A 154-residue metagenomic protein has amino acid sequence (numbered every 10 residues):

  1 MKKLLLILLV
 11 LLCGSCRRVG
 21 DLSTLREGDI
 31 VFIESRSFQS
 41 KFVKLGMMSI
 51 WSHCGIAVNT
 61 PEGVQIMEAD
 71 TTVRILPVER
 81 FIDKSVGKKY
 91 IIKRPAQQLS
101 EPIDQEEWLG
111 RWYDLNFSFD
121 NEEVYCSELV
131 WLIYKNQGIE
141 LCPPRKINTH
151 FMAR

Functional and structural regions predicted by a protein language model:
L4-L12: Sec-dependent N-terminal signal peptides
L12-L22: Bacterial Sec-dependent signal peptides at the C-terminal "C-region" and cleavage site
I33-R94, R111-V124: Glycine-rich catalytic cores of cysteine/serine-nucleophile enzymes that process amide/ester linkages in cell-envelope
A96-W108: Short, charged, amphipathic alpha-helices and their helix-cap/turn boundaries
D120-R154: Activation targets extended, charge/polar-rich intrinsically disordered C-terminal tails
